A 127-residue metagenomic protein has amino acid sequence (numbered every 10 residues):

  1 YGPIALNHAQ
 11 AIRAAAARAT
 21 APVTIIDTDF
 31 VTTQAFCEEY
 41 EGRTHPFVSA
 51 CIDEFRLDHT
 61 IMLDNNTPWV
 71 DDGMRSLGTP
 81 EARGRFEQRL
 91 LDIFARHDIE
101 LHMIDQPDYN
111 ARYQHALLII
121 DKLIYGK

Functional and structural regions predicted by a protein language model:
Y1-H45: Conserved nucleotide-sensing/catalytic segment adjacent to the nucleotide-binding pocket in NTP-handling enzymes
P3, N7, R89, H115-I119: Alpha-helical elements of Rossmann-like donor-binding domains used by nucleotide-donor carbohydrate transfer enzymes
I12-A16, L90, F94, I120: Hydrophobic, Leu/Ile/Phe/Ala-enriched alpha-helical segments that form helix-helix packing faces
A35, A111-H115: Short, solvent-exposed polar/charged micro-motifs at secondary-structure junctions
Y40-A111, I124: A glycine- and Lys/Arg-enriched "phosphate-lid" helix/loop adjacent to the NTP-binding pocket of small-molecule kinases
I120-K127: Short, hydrophobic alpha-helical segments
